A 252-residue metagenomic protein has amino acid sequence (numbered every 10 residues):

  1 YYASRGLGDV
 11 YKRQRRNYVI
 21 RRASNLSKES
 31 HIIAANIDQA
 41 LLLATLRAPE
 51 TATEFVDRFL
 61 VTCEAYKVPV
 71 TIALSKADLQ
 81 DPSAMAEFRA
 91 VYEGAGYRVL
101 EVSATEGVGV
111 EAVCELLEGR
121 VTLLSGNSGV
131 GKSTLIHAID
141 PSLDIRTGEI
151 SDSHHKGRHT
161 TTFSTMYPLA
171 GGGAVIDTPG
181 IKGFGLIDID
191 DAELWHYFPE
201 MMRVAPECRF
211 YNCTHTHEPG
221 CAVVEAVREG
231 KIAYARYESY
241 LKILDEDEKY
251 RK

Functional and structural regions predicted by a protein language model:
Y1-Y11: Single conserved hydrophobic/aromatic residue that forms the stacking wall/gate of nucleotide- or nucleobase-binding
R5, E111-H217: Conserved G1/Walker A P-loop phosphate-binding module
Y11, L42, E101, R146-E149 (+1 more regions): Structural signal for conserved beta-strand scaffold positions within catalytic alpha/beta enzyme cores
K12-R16, G185-K252: Switch- and interface-adjacent substructures of P-loop NTPase systems
R13-I33: Basic, flexible Lys/Arg- and Gly-enriched helix-loop patches that mediate nucleic-acid binding at interfaces with rRNA
E29-R98, E218-D247: Conserved C-terminal guanine-recognition region of P-loop GTPase G domains, centered on the G4
E50, Q80, V108, K182-G185: Catalytic P-loop NTPase motifs of RecA-like helicase/translocase cores
L79-S128: Canonical P-loop GTPase G-domain recognition
